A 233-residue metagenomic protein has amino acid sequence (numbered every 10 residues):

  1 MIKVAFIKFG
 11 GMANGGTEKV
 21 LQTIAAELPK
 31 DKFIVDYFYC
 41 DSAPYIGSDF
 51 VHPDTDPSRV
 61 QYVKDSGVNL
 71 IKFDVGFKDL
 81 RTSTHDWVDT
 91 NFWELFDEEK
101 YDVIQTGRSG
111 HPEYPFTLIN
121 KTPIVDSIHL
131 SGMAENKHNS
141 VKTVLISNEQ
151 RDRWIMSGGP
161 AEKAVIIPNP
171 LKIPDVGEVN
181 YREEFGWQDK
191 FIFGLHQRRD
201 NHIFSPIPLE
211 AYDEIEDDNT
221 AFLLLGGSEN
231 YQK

Functional and structural regions predicted by a protein language model:
K3-A5, R182-I203, L209-Y212, F222-L223: Conserved donor-binding/catalytic core segment of Leloir-type glycosyltransferases
K8-Q22, P44-S48, D200-I203: A short, glycine/small-residue-rich beta-strand->loop->alpha-helix junction that serves as a flexible
T17-P29, T55-R59: Short amphipathic alpha-helix
Y37-Y45, R198, T220-Q232: Glycosyltransferase donor-sugar binding loop
K72-V103, N180: An amphipathic, basic-hydrophobic alpha-helix
T84-V88, T106-H111, I128: Short His-centered aromatic/hydrophobic patch
F96, T117-N120, I124-N148: A conserved, positively charged/aromatic
E149, P170: Carbohydrate-associated surface elements
